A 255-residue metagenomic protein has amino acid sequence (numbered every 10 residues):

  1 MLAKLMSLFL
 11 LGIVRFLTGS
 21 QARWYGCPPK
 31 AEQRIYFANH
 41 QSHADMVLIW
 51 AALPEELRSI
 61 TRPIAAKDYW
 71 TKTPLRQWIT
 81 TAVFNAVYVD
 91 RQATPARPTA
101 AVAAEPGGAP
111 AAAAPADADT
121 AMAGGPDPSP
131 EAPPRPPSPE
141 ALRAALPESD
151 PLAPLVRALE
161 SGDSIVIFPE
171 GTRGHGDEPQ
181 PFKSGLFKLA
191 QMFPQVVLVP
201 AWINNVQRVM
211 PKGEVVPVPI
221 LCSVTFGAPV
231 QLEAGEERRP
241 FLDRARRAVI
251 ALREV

Functional and structural regions predicted by a protein language model:
M1-L48, L53, R58-T61, T71-W78 (+2 more regions): Membrane-anchoring hydrophobic helices of lipid-metabolizing enzymes
Q33-I35, G162-F168: Residue-level preference for the first positions of well-ordered beta-strands
H40-S42, E170-R173: Short glycine-rich anion-binding loops that position phosphate/pyrophosphate groups of nucleotides and phosphorylated
I64, V87, V199-A201: Hydrophobic/aromatic beta-strand patches that form the interior of the parallel beta-sheet core in alpha/beta enzyme
P74-L75, S149-E160: Short, charged beta->alpha transition segments
L75-W78, S164, T172-E236: A cross-family acyltransferase "interaction/gating" segment
T99-G108, R157, T225-F241, A245: A charged, well-structured terminal subsegment
A144-S149, P179-Q180, R238, L242: A conditional alpha-helix N-cap/helix-loop micro-motif detector
